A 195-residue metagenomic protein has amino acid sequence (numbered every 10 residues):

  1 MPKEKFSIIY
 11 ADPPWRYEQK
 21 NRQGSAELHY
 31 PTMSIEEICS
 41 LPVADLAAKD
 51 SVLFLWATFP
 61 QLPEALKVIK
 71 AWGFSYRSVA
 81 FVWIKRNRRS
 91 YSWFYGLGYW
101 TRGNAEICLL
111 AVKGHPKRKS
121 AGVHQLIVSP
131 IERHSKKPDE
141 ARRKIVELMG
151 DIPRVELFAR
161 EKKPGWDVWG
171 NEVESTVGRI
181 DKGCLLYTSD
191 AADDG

Functional and structural regions predicted by a protein language model:
M1-L55: SAM-dependent methyltransferase catalytic-core segment centered on the flexible catalytic loop and adjoining short
F6, P14-W15, L55-W56, E64 (+3 more regions): Tryptophan-centric aromatic hotspots in well-structured domains and transmembrane helices
Y17-Q19, L62-A65, R118-K119: Short catalytic/ligand-binding loop motif for oxyanion handling, primarily in non-cytosolic enzymes, centered on
C39-R89: Conserved Class I SAM-dependent methyltransferase catalytic core
K85-W100: Short alpha-helix plus adjacent loop in nuclease-associated cores
G98-I152: Flexible, glycine-/basic-rich loop-and-beta segments that form/coincide with the SAM-dependent methyltransferase
P130, H134, D139-L148, I152-V177 (+1 more regions): Non-catalytic, charged low-complexity extensions flanking SF2 helicase motor domains
Y187-G195: Conserved small/polar residues in nucleotide/adenosyl-binding loops
